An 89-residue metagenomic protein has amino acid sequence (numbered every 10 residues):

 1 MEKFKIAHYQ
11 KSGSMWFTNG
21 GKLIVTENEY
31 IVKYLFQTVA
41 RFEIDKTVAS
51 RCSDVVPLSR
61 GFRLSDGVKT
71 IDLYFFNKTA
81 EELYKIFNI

Functional and structural regions predicted by a protein language model:
M1-V25, K85, I89: Anionic N-terminal interaction surfaces
A7-Y9, T18, T26, D45 (+2 more regions): A structural detector for beta-sheet-dominated domains
Q10, Y34-F36, L64-D66: Short acidic, glycine-rich loop/turn motifs
G13-S59: Phosphoinositide-binding peripheral membrane targeting modules
V48-V55, T79-I89: Short, surface-exposed linear segments at secondary-structure transitions and domain or protein termini
R60-G61, T70: Histidine-centered metal-chelating micro-motifs
D66-I86: Canonical phosphoinositide-binding patch of PH/PH-like domains
